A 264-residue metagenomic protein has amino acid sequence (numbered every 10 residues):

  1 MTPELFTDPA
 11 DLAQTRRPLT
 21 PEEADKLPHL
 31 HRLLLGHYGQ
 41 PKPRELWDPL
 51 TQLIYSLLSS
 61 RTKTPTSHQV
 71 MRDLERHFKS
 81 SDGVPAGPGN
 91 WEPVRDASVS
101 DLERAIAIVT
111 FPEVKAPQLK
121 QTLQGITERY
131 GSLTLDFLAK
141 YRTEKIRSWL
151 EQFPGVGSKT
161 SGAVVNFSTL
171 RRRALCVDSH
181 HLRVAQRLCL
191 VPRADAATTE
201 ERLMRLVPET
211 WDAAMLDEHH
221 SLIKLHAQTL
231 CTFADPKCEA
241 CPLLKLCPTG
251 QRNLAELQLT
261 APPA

Functional and structural regions predicted by a protein language model:
L5-A261: Catalytic cores of DNA base-excision repair glycosylases
